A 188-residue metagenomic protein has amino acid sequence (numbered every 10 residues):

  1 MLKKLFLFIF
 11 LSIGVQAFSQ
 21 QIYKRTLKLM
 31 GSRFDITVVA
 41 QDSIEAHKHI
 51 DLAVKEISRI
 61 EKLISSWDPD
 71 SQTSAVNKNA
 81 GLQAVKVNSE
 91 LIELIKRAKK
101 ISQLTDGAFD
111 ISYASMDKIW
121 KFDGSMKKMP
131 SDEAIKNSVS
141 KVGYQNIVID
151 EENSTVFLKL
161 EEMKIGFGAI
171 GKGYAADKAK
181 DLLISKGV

Functional and structural regions predicted by a protein language model:
K3-K4, K172: A general lysine-centric signal
K4-I13: Sec-dependent N-terminal signal peptides
L5, F18-G168, I184: A contiguous, well-ordered beta/alpha segment that forms the leading edge of an enzyme domain
I9-F10, Q41, K178: A ubiquitous, low-specificity "background" feature that marks scattered single residues across proteins without
L160, A169-V188: Cysteine-centered nucleophilic/redox motifs
